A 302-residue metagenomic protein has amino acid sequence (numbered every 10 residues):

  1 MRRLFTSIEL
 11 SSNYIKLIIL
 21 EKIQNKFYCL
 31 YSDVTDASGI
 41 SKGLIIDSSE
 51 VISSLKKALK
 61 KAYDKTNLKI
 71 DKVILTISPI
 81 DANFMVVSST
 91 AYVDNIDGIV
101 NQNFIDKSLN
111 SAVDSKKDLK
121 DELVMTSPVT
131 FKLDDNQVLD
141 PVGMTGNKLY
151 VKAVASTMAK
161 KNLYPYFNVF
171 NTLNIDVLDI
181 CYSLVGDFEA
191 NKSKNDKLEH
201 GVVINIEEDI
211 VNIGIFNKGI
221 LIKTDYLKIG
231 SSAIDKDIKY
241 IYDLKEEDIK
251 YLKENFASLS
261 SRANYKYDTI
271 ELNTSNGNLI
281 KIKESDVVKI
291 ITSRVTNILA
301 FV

Functional and structural regions predicted by a protein language model:
M1-Y14, I18-V73, I77-V202, I220-I222 (+3 more regions): Nucleotide/phosphate-binding catalytic cleft detector across ATP-hydrolyzing and phosphate-transferring enzymes
N168, K236, A300: Short alpha-helical basic/polar micro-motif
E199-I241: Glycine-rich phosphate-binding loop of actin/hexokinase-like ATP-binding domains
I249-L252: Small-residue helix-packing motif on alpha-helices
R294-V302: A general structural motif
